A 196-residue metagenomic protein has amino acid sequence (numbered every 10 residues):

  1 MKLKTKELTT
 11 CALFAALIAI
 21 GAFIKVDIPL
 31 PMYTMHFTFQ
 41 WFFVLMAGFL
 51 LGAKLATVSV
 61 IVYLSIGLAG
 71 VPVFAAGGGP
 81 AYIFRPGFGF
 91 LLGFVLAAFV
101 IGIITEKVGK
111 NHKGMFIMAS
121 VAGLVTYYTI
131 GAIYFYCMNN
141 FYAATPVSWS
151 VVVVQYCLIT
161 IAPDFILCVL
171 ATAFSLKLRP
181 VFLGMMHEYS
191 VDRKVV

Functional and structural regions predicted by a protein language model:
M1-L13, V151-V196: Alpha-helical transmembrane segments and their cytosolic interface
M1-S59: Hydrophobic transmembrane alpha-helices
L3-C11, F37-V44, L55-A56, P86 (+5 more regions): Residue-level signature of transmembrane alpha-helical entry/exit and packing/kink sites in multi-pass membrane
T9-L13, I20, A81-T129: Short helix-perturbing small/polar motifs within transmembrane alpha-helices
L17, G21, K25, A47 (+10 more regions): Alpha-helical membrane-inserting segments
A22-H36, V62-A97: Interfacial aromatic-anchored transmembrane helix boundaries in multi-pass membrane proteins
V58-A69, F116-G123: Central hydrophobic cores of alpha-helical transmembrane segments in multi-pass integral membrane proteins
A76-Y82, Y142-I159: Active-site-proximal inter-transmembrane loops
